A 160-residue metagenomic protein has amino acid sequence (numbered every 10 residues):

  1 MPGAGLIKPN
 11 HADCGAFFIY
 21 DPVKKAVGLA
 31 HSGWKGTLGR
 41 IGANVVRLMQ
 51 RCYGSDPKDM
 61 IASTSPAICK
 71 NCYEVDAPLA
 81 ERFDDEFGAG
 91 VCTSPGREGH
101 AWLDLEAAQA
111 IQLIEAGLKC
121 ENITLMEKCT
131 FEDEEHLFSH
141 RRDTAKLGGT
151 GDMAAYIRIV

Functional and structural regions predicted by a protein language model:
M1-V160: Active-site microenvironment for binding and transforming phosphate-containing groups
